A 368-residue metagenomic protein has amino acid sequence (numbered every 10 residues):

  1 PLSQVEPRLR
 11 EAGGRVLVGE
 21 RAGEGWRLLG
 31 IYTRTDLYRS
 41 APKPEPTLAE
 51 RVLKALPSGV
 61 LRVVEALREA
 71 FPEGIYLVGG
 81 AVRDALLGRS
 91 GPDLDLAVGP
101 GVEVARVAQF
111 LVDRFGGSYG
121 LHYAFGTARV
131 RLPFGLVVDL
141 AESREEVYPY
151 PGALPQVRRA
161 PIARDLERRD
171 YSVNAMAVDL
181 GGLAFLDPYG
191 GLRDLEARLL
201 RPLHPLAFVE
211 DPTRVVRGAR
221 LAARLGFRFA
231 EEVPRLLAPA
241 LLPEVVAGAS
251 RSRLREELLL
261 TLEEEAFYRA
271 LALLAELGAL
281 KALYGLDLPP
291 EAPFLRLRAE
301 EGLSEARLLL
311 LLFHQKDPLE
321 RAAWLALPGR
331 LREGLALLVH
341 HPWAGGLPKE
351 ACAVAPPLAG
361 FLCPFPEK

Functional and structural regions predicted by a protein language model:
P1-K368: Catalytic cores of the polymerase beta-like nucleotidyltransferase superfamily and closely associated nucleotide
